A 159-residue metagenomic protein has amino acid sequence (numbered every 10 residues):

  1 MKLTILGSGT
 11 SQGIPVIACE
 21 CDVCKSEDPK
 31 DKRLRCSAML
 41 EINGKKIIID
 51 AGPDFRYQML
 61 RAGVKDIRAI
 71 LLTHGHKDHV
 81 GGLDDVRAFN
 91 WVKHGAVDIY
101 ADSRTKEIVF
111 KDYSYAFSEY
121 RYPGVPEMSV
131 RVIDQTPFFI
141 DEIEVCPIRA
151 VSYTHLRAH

Functional and structural regions predicted by a protein language model:
M1-N43: Zn-dependent metallo-beta-lactamase
L3, M59, H74, V109 (+1 more regions): Divalent metal-coordination and catalytic microenvironments
S8-G9, A51-P53, G75, A150-S152: Active-site metal-binding loops of divalent metal-dependent hydrolases
I42, W91-H94, G124: Short glycine-enriched loop/turn motifs at secondary-structure junctions
K45-I47, I143: Short acidic/polar mixed-charge low-complexity motifs
I47, A51-A101: Active-site metal-binding motif and surrounding structural segment of the metallo-beta-lactamase
D102-Y153: Metallo-beta-lactamase
T154-H159: Conserved small/polar residues in nucleotide/adenosyl-binding loops
